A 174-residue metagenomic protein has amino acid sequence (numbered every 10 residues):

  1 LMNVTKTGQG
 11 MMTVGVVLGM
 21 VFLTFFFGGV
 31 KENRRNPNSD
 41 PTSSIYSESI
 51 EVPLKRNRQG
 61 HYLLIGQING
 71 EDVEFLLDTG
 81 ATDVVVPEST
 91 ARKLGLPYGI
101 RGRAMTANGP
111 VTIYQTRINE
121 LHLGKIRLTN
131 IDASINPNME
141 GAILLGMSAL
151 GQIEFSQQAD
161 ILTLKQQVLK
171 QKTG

Functional and structural regions predicted by a protein language model:
L1-G174: Pepsin/retropepsin-fold aspartyl endopeptidases
